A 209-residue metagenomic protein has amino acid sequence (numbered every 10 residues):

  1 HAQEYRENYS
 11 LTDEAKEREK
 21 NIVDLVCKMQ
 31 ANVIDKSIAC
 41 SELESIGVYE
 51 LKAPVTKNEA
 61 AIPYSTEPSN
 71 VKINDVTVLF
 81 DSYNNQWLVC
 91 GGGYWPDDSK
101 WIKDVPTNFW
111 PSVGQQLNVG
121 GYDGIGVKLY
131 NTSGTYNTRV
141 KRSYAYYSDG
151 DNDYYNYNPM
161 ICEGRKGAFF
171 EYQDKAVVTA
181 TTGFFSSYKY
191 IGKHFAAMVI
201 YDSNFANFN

Functional and structural regions predicted by a protein language model:
H1-N74: N-terminal propeptides/leader regions of secreted preproproteins that are proteolytically removed before maturation
A61-N209: Mature secreted bioactive peptide module from preproproteins
